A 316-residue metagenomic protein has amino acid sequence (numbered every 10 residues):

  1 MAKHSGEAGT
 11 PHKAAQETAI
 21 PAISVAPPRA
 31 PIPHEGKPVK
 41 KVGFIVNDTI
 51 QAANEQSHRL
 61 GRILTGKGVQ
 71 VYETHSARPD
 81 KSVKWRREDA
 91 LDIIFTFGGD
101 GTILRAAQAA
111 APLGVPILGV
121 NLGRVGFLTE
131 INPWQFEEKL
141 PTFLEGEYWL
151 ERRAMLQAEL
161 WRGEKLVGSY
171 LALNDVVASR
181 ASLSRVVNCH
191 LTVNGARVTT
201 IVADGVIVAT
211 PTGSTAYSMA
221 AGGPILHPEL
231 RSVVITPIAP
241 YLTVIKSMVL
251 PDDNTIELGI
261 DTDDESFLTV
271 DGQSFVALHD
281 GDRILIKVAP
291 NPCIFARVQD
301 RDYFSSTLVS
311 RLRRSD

Functional and structural regions predicted by a protein language model:
K3-H4, T10, I20-I93, F97 (+2 more regions): ATP/NTP phosphate-donor binding region
L91, R152-L156, A172-N174, R185-C189 (+6 more regions): A generic structural signal for short beta-strands and their flanking turns/coil linkers
T96-D100, A107-A109: N-terminal glycine-rich "phosphate-gripper" loop used for MgATP/nucleotide binding and carboxylate activation
D100-T102, V125, T212-S214: Short glycine-rich anion-binding loops that position phosphate/pyrophosphate groups of nucleotides and phosphorylated
R105, A109-V120: Gly/Ser-rich helix-loop-strand patches that form or flank binding pockets for ribonucleotide-derived cofactors
V125-D204: Catalytic core of DAGKc-family lipid kinases
A178, N194-R197, T243-D316: ATP/nucleoside-binding phosphotransfer catalytic cores, i.e., glycine-rich phosphate-binding loops
T199-V244: Gly/Ser/Thr-rich active-site loops/lids in small-molecule metabolic enzymes that frequently grip phosphoryl groups
